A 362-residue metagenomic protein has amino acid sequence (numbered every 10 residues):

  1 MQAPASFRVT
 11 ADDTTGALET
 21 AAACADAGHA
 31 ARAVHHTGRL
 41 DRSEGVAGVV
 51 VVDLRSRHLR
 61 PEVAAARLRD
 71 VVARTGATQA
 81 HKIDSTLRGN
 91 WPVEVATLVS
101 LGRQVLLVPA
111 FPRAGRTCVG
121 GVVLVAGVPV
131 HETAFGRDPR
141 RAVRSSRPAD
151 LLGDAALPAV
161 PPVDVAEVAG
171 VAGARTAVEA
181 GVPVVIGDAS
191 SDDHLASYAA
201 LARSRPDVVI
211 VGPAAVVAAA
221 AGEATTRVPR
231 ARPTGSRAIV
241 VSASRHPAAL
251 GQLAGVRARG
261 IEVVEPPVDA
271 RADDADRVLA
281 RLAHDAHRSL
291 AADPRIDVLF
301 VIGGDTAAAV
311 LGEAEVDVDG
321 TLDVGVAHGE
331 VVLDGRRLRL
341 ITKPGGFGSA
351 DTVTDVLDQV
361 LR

Functional and structural regions predicted by a protein language model:
Q2-R8, A30-G38, V46-V49, L59-Q79 (+3 more regions): Cap/lid and interdomain-hinge subdomains that line or gate substrate/regulatory clefts in soluble alpha/beta enzymes
V9-D26, P148-D154, A249-A254: Short, charged N-terminal beta->alpha structural module
T10, V51-D53, H81-K82, L106-F111 (+6 more regions): Short beta-strand segments
D13-G16, I83-P92, P112-A114, S190-H194 (+4 more regions): Gly/Ser/Thr-rich loops at beta-strand to alpha-helix junctions that form or flank small-molecule/cofactor-binding
A27-V52, G320-R337: N-terminal short beta-loop-beta anion/metal-coordinating cradle
V217-A291: Redox- and metal-dependent alpha/beta enzyme cores, enriched for Fe-S-associated oxidoreductases and cofactor-handling
R281-A327: C-terminal hydrophobic structural anchor segments that stabilize assembly/packing rather than catalytic chemistry
A307-D355: Conserved, well-ordered active-site substructure
